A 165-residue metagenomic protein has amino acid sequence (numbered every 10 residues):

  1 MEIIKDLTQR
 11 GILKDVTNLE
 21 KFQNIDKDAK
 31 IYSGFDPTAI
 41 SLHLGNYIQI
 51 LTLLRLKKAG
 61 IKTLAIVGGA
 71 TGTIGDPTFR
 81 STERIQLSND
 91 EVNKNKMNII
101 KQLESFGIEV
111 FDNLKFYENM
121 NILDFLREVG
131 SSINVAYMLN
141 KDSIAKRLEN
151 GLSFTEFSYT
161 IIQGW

Functional and structural regions predicted by a protein language model:
M1-W165: NTP-dependent nucleotidyl-transfer catalytic core
